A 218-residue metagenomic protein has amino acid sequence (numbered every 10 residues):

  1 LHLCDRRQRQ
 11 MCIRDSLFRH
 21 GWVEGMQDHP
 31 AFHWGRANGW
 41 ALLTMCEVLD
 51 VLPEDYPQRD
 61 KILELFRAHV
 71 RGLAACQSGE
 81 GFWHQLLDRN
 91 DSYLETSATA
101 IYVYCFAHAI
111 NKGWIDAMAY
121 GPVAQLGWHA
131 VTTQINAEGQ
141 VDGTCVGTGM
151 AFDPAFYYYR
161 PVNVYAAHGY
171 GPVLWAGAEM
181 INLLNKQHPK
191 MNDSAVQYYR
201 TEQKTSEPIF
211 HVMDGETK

Functional and structural regions predicted by a protein language model:
L1-I13: Single conserved hydrophobic/aromatic residue that forms the stacking wall/gate of nucleotide- or nucleobase-binding
R7, S16-A31, C46-E54, G171 (+2 more regions): Active-site lining segments of carbohydrate-active enzymes
Q10, M45, L49-L52, Q77 (+3 more regions): Sec/Tat-exported extracytoplasmic proteins
R14-R19, R67, A75-L86, T132-Q140 (+1 more regions): Catalytic cores of carbohydrate-active enzymes
E24-L43, E54, Q58, I62 (+5 more regions): Solvent-exposed loop and edge beta-strand segments that line ligand/cofactor-binding and catalytic clefts
L42, L49-P53, I62, I110 (+2 more regions): Alpha-solenoid repeat junctions
R59-F66, Y120-A124: Hydrophobic packing residues in well-ordered alpha-helices of helical domains and bundles
R89, Y93-L94, A100-K218: CBM-like carbohydrate-recognition segments
